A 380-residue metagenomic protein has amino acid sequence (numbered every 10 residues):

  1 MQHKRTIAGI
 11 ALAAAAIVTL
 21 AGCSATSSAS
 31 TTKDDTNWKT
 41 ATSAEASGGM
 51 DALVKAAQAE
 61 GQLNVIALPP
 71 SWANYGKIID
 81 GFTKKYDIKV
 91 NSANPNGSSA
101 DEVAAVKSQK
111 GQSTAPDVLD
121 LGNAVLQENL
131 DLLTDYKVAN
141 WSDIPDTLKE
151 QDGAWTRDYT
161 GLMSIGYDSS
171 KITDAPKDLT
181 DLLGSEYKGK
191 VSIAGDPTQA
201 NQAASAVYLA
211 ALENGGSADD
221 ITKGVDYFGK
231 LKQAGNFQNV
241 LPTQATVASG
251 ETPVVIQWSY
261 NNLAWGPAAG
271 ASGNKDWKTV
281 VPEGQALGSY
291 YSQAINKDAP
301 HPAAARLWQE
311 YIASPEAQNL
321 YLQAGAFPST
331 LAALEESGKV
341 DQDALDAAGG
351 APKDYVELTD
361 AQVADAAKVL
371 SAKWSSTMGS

Functional and structural regions predicted by a protein language model:
M1-A21: Sec-dependent bacterial lipoprotein signal peptides
A21-K33: Bacterial lipoprotein signal-peptidase II cleavage site
S30-E60: N-terminal low-complexity, Pro/Thr/Ser-rich intrinsically disordered segments that act as propeptides or flexible
G48-Q58, L68-K89: Short, polar/charged alpha-helical segment
N64-I79, N91-K107, S113-E251, W265: Extracytoplasmic ligand-binding site segments that recognize negatively charged/polar headgroups
T160-S164, V225-K230, N236, S272-K297: Periplasmic-binding protein-like
A286-L287, Y291, I295-D354: Mature extracytoplasmic/periplasmic domains
E335-S380: Extracellular/periplasmic bilobal clamshell ligand-binding domains
